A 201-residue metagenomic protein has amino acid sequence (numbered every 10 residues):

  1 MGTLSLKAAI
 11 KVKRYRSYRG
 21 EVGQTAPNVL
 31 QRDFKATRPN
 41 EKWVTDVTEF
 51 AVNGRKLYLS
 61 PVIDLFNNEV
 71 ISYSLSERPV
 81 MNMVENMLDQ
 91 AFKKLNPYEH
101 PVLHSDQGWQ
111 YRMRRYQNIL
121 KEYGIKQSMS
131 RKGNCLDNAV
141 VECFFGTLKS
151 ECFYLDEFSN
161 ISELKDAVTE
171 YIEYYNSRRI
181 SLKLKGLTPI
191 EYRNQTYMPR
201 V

Functional and structural regions predicted by a protein language model:
M1, L30, D46, V62 (+10 more regions): Mobile genetic element proteins and their domesticated derivatives, centered on retroelements and DNA transposons
M1-R38, N134, I190-Y197: Basic, flexible linker segments flanking DNA-binding modules in nucleic acid-interacting mobile-element proteins
Y18-E21, S105-Q107, M113-R114, M129-K149 (+2 more regions): RNase H-like two-metal-ion nuclease catalytic core shared by retroviral integrases and related mobile-element nucleases
A26, N40, L59, V80 (+5 more regions): Hydrophobic (often cysteine-bearing) scaffold residues that line and stabilize catalytic clefts of nucleotide/cofactor
R32, A36-I71, E77-M81: An active-site-proximal beta-strand-loop segment
E69-Y73, Q127-S130, Y154-L155: Short small-residue beta-strand/loop micro-motif enriched in glycine and branched aliphatics
S74-N96: Active-site beta-loop-alpha junctions of metal-dependent nucleic acid enzymes, especially the RNase H-like/DDE
K121-I125, T147-V201: C-terminal domain-tail junction helix/linker
